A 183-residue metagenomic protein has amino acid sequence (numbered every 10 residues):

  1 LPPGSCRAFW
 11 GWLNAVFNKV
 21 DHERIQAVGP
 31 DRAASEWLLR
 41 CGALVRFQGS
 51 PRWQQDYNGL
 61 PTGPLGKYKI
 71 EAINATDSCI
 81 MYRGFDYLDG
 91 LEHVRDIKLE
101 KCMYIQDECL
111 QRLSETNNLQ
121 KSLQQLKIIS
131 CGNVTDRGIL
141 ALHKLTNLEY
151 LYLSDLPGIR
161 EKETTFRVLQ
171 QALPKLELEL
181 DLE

Functional and structural regions predicted by a protein language model:
P2-C6: C-terminal regulatory domains involved in ligand/effector binding and gene-expression control
W10-Q26, A33-Q124: LRR N-terminal entry segment and analogous cap-like coil->beta motifs
I73-I80, H93, L99-I105, T116-V134 (+2 more regions): Concave beta-strand-loop units of leucine-rich repeat
E108, E161-T164: Short, charged, surface-exposed secondary-structure boundary motifs
E163-Q171: Short, aromatic/basic amphipathic alpha-helical patches
